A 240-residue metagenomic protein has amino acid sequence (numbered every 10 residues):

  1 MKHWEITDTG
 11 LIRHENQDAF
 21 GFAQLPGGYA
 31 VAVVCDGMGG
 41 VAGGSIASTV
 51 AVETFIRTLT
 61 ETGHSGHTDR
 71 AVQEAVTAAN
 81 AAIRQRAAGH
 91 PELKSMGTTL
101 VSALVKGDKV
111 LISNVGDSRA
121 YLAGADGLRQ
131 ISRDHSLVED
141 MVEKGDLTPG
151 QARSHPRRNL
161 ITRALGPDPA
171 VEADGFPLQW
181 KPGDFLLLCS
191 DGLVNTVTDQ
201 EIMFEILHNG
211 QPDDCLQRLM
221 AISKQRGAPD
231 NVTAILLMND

Functional and structural regions predicted by a protein language model:
M1-D240: PP2C/PPM-type serine/threonine phosphatase catalytic domain
